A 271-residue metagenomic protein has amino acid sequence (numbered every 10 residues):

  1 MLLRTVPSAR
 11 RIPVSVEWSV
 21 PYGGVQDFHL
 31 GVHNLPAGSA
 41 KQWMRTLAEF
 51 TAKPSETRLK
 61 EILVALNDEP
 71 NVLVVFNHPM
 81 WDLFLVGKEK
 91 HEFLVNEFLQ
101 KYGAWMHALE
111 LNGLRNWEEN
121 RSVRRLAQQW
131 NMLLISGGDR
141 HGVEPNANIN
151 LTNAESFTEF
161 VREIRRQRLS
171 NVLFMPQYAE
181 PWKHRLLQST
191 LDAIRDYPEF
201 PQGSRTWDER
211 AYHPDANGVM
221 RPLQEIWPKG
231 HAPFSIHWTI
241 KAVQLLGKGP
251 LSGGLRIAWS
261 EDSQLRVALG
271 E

Functional and structural regions predicted by a protein language model:
M1-D68, L111-G113, W117-Q129: A metal-dependent hydrolase metal-coordination microenvironment
I12-V16, V74-F76, L109, L134-S136: Hydrophobic faces of well-ordered beta-strands that scaffold small-molecule active sites in alpha/beta enzyme cores
Y22-S39, D82-E271: Charged catalytic cores and adjacent phosphate/nucleic-acid-binding surfaces used for phosphate/nucleic-acid chemistry
H29-L30, S55-F93: Internal, conserved structured core segments that host functional sites
